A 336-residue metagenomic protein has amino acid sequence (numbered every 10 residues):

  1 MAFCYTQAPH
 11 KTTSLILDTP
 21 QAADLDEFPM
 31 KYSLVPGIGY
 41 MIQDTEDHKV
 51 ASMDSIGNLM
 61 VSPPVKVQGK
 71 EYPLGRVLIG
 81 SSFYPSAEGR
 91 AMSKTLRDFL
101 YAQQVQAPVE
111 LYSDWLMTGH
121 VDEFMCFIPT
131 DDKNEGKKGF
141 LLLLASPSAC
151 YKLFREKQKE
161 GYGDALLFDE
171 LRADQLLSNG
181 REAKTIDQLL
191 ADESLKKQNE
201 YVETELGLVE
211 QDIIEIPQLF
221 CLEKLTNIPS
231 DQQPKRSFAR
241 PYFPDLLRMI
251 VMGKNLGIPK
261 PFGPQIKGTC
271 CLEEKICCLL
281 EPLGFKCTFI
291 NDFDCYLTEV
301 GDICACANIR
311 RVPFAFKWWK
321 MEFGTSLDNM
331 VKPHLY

Functional and structural regions predicted by a protein language model:
M1-Y336: Histidine/cysteine-enriched polar flanking segments
